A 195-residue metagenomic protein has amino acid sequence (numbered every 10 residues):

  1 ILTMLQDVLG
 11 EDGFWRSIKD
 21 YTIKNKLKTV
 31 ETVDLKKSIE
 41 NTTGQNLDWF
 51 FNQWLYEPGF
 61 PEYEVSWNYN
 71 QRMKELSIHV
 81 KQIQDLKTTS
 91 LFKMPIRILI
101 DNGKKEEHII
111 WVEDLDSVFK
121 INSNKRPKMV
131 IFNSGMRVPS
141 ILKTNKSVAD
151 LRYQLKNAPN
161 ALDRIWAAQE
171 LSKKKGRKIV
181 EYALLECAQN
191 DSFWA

Functional and structural regions predicted by a protein language model:
I1, D12-G13, N25-A195: Non-catalytic accessory/interaction domains
I1-D20: Alpha-helical scaffold elements that line and support the substrate/ligand-binding pocket of soluble hydrolases
